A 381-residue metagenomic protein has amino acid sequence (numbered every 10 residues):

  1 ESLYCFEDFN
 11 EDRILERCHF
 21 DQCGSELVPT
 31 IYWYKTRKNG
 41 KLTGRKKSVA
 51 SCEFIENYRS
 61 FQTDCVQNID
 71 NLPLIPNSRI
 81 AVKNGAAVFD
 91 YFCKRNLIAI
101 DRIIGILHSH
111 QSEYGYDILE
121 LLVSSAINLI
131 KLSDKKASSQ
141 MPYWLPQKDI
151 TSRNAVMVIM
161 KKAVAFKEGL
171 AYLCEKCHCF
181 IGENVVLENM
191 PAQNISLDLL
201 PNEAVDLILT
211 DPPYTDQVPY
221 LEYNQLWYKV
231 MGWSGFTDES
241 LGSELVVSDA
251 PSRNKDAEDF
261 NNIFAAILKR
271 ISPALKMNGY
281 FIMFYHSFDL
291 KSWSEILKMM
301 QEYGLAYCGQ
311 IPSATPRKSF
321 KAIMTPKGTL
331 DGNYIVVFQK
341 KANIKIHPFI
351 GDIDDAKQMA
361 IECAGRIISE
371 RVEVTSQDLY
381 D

Functional and structural regions predicted by a protein language model:
E1-A204, Q217-R253, I267, S292 (+7 more regions): Nucleic-acid modification enzymes, centered on SAM-dependent nucleic-acid methyltransferases
I208-L209: Hydrophobic beta-strand segment of the Class I
A250-N262: Alpha-amylase-like alpha-glycosidases and glucanotransferases acting on alpha-linked glucans and related
N261-M277, K298, E302-Y303: A short glycine-rich, Lys/Arg-flanked "PGG" loop and its adjoining helix->strand segment in the class I
Q358-D381: Long, compositionally biased intrinsically disordered regions
